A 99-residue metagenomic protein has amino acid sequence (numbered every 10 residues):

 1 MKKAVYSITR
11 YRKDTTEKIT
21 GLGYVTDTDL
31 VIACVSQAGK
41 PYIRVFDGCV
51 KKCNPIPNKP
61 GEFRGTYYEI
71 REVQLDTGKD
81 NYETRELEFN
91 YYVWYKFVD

Functional and structural regions predicted by a protein language model:
M1-V5, T28, P57-P60: A short, compositionally biased
A4-K13: Short aromatic-glycine-(Arg/Gly/Cys) micro-motifs in beta-strand/loop hairpins
D14-T15, G39: Glycine-centered tight beta-turn/hairpin loop motif at sheet-sheet or coil-to-beta transitions
K18-V25: A short, exposed loop/beta-hairpin motif centered on an aromatic-Gly-Thr core
T26-Y42: A short, charged, amphipathic alpha-helix used as a generic interaction element across diverse proteins
R44-D99: Short, mixed-charge low-complexity intrinsically disordered segments
